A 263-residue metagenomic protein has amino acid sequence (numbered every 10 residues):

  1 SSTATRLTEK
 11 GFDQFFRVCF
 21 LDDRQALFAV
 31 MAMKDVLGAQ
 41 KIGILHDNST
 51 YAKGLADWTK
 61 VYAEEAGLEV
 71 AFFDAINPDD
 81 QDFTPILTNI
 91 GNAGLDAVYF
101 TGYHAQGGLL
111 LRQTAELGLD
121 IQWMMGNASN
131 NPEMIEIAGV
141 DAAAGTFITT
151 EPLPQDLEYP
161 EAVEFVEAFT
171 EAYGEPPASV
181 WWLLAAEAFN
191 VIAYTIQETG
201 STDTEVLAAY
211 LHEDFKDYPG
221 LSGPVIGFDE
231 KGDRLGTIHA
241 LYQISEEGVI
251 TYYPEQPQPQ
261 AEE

Functional and structural regions predicted by a protein language model:
S1, K41-H46, G94-H104, L110 (+2 more regions): Periplasmic-binding protein-like
S1-D74, Q122-F147: Extracytoplasmic ligand/sensor domains, especially the bilobed periplasmic-binding protein
T8, K34-A39, K60-L68, T88-L95 (+5 more regions): Sec-exported extracytoplasmic/periplasmic mature domains
Q25, L55, Q106, E161 (+1 more regions): Catalytic-loop motifs flanking and including active-site residues across diverse enzymes
Q25-F28, K53, I76-N89, E158-E161: Structural motif
L45-K53, Y103, P154-Q155, P177-L183: Extracytoplasmic "Venus flytrap"
L111-A186, Q197, S245-Q260: Extracellular/periplasmic periplasmic-binding protein-like sensory domains
F169-S179, A193-V249: Segments of small-molecule ligand-sensing domains
